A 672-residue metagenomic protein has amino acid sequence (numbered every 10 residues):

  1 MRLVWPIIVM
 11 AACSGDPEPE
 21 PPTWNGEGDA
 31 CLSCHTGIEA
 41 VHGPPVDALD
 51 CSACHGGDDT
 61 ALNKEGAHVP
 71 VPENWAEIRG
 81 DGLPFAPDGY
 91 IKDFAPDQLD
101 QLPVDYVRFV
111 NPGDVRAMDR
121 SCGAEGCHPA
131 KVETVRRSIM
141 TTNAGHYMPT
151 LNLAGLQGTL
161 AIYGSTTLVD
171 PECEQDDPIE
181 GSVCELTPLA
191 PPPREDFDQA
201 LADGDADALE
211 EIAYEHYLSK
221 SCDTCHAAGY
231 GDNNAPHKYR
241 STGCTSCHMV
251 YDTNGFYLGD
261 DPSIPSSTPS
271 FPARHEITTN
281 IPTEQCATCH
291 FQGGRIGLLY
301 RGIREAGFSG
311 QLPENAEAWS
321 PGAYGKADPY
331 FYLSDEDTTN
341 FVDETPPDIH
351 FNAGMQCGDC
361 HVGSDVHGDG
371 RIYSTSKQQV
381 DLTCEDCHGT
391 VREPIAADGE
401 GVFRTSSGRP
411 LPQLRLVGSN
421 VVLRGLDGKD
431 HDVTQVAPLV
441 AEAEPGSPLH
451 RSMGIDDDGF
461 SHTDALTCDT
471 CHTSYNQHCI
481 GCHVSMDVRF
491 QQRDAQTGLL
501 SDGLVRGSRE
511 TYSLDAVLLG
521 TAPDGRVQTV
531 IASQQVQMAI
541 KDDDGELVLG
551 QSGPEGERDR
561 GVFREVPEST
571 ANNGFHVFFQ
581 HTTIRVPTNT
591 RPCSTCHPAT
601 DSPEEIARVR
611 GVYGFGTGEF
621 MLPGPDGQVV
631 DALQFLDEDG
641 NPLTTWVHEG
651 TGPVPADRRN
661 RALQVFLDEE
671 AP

Functional and structural regions predicted by a protein language model:
M1-W5: Bacterial N-terminal signal peptides that target proteins for export
M10-A12: C-terminal motif of bacterial Sec signal peptides marking the signal peptidase cleavage site
S14-D16: Bacterial signal peptide processing site
P19-P21, V69-D381, D386-D458, G503-P672: Extended surface/linker regions that mediate inter-domain or inter-protein docking in multi-component redox
P21-A48, A53: Mature N-terminal segment immediately following signal peptide/propeptide cleavage in secreted/periplasmic
Y147-L151, Q492-T497: Flexible, disordered linker segments and immediate boundary regions flanking tandem C2H2 zinc-finger modules
R451-D457, T463, C468-T473: Hard-cation-handling environments
C479-C482, C593: Long, C-terminal catalytic modules of enzymes
